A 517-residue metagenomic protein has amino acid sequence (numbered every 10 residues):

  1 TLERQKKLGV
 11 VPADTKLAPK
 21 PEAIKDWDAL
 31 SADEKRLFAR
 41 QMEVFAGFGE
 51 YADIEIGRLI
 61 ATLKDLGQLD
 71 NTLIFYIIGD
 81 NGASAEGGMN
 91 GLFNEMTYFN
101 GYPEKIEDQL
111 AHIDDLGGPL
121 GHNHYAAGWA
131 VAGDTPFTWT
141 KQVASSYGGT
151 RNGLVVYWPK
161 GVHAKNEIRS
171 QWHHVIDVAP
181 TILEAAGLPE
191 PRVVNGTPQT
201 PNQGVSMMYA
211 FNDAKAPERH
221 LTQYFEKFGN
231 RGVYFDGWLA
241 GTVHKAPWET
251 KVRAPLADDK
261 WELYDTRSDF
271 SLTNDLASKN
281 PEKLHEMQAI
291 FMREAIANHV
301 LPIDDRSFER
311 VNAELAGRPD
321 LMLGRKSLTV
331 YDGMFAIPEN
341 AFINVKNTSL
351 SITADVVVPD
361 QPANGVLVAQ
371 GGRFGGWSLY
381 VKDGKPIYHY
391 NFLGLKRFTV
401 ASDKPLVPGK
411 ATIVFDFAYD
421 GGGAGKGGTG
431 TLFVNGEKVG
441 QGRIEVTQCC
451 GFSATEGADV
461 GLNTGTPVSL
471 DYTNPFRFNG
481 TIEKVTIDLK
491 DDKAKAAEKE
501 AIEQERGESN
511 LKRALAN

Functional and structural regions predicted by a protein language model:
T1-L30, S84-N152, A240-K251, V311-D320: Core domains of carbohydrate- and sulfate-ester-processing enzymes
T15-P21, Y51-M89, D115, V131 (+1 more regions): Metal-dependent active-site segment of extracytoplasmic phospho-/sulfohydrolases and closely related
L17-K20, A29-D33, L37-F38, G88 (+12 more regions): Long, internal low-complexity/basic segments
P119-Y147, V162-Q171, I176-T266: C-terminal cap/loop subdomain of S1 sulfatases and analogous C-terminal strand-loop tails that border
D265-S268, T473-K495: Extracellular, beta-strand-rich glycan-interacting domains
V366-I387: Glycan-recognition/cleft segments
F392-T412: Short, aromatic/His-centered strand-loop micro-motif at the edge of beta-sheets
G442-N479: Flexible glycan-contacting loops in extracellular carbohydrate-active proteins
